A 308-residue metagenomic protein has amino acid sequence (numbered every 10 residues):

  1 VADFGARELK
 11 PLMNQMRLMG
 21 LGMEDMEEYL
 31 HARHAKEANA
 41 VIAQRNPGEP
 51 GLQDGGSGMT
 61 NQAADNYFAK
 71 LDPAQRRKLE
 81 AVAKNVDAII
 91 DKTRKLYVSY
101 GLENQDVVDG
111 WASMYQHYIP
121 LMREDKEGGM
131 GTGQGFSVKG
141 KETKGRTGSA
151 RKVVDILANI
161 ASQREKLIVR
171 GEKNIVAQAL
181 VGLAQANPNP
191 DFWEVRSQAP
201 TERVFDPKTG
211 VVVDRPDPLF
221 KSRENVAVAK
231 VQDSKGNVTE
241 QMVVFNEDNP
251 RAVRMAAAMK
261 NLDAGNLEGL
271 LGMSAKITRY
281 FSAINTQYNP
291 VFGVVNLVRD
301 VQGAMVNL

Functional and structural regions predicted by a protein language model:
V1-L308: Structural preference for well-ordered, secondary-structure-rich domains
